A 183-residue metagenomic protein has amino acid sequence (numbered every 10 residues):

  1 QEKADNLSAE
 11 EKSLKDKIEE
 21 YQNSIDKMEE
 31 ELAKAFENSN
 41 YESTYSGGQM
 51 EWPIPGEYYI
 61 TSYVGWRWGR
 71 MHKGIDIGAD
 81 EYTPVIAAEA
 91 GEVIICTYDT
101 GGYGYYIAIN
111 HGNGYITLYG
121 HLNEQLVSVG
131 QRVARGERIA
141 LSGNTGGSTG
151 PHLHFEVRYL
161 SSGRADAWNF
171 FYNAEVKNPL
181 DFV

Functional and structural regions predicted by a protein language model:
Q1-G47: Alpha-helical oligomerization segments with coiled-coil/rod-like character
G47-V183: Catalytic cores of peptidoglycan-degrading enzymes
